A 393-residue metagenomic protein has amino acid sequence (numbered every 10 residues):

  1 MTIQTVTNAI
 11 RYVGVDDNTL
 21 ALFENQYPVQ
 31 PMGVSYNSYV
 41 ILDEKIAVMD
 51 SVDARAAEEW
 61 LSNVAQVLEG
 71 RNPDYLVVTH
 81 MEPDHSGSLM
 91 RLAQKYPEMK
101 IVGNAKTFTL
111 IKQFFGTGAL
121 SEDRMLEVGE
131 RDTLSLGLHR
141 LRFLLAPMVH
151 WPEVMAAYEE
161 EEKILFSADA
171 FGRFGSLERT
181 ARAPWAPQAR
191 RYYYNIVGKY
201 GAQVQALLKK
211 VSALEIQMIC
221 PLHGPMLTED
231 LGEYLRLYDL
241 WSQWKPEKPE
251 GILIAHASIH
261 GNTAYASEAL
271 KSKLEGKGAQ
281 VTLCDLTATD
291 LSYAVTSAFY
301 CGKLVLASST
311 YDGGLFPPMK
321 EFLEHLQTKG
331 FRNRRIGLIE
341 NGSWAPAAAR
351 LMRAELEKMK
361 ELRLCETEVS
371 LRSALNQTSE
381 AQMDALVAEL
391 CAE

Functional and structural regions predicted by a protein language model:
M1-K45: Zn-dependent metallo-beta-lactamase
Q4-N8, V102-V154, Y200-L208: Metallo-beta-lactamase
V40, A156-Y192, V197-C220, E229-H256: Metal-dependent phosphodiesterase/nuclease catalytic metal-binding core
E44, R55-V102: Active-site metal-binding motif and surrounding structural segment of the metallo-beta-lactamase
M49-S51, P73-M81, K100-N104, L165-D169 (+1 more regions): Active-site neighborhood of phospho(di)ester-bond hydrolases with catalytic His/Asp-centered motifs
S88, T289-A294: Short acidic active-site motifs
L177-I219, H223-M226, A269-T282, A294-E393: FMN-binding flavodoxin-like domain, especially the glycine-rich phosphate-binding loop
A255-K277: Short, charged N-terminal beta->alpha structural module
